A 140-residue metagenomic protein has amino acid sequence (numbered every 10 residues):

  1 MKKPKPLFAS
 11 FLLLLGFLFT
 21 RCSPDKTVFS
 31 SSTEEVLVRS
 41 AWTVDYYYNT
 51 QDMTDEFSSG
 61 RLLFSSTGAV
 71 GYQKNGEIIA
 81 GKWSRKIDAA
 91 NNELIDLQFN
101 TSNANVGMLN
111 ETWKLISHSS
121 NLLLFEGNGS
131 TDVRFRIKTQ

Functional and structural regions predicted by a protein language model:
M1-A9: Bacterial N-terminal signal peptides that target proteins for export
L18-R21: C-terminal motif of bacterial Sec signal peptides marking the signal peptidase cleavage site
S23-K82, K86-Q140: Lipid interaction determinants
